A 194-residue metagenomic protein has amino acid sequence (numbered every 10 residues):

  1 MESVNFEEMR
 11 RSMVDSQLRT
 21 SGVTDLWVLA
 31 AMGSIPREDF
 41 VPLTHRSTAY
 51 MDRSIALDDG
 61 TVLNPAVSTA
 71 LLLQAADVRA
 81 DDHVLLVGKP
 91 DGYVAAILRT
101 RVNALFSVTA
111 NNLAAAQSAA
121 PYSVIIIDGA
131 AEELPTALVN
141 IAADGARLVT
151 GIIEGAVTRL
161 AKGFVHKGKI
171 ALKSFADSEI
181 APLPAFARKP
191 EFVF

Functional and structural regions predicted by a protein language model:
M1-V108, F164-F194: Class I SAM-dependent transferase core
P65-A66, D128-A131: A conditional alpha-helix N-cap/helix-loop micro-motif detector
Q74, A95, L113-A116, A137-L138: Short, flexible, glycine/charge-rich loop motifs used to bind or transfer phosphoryl groups or to couple energy/partner
V78-A80, Q117-P121: Flexible, charged surface loops at secondary-structure boundaries
L85, A120-G129: Short SAM/SAH-binding signature in class I
K89, A110-N111, A130, I152: Fold-independent oxyanion-binding glycine-rich loops and adjacent beta-strand/coil segments at enzyme active sites
F106-A119: S-adenosyl-L-methionine
S118, E132-F194: C-terminal substrate-binding/active-site "lid" region of AdoMet-derived donor-dependent transferases
